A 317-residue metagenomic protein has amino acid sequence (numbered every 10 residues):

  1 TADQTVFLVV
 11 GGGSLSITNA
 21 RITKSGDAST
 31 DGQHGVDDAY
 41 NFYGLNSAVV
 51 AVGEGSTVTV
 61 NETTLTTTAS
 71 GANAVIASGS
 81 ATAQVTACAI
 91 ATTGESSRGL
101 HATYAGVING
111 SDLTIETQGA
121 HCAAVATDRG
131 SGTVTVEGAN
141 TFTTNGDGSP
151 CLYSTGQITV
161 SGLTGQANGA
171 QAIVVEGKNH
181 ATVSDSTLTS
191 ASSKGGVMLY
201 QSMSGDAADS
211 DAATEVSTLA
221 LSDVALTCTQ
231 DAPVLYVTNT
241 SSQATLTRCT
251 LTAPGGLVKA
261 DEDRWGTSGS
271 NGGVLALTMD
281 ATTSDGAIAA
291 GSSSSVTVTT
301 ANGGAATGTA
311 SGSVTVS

Functional and structural regions predicted by a protein language model:
T1, S14-A20, T57-E62, T82-C88 (+10 more regions): All-beta strand scaffolds that present successive hydrophobic residues in beta-strands
A2-G11: Beta-strand-rich domains and repeat architectures in extracellular enzymes and scaffolds, especially beta-propellers
R21-E54, A72, S78-G79, E95-G99 (+9 more regions): Acidic/polar low-complexity surface segments
Y236, A287-G291: Short loop/turn motifs at secondary-structure junctions and domain boundaries
T307-V316: Surface-exposed loop/turn positions within long extracellular repeat scaffolds, especially the passenger domains
